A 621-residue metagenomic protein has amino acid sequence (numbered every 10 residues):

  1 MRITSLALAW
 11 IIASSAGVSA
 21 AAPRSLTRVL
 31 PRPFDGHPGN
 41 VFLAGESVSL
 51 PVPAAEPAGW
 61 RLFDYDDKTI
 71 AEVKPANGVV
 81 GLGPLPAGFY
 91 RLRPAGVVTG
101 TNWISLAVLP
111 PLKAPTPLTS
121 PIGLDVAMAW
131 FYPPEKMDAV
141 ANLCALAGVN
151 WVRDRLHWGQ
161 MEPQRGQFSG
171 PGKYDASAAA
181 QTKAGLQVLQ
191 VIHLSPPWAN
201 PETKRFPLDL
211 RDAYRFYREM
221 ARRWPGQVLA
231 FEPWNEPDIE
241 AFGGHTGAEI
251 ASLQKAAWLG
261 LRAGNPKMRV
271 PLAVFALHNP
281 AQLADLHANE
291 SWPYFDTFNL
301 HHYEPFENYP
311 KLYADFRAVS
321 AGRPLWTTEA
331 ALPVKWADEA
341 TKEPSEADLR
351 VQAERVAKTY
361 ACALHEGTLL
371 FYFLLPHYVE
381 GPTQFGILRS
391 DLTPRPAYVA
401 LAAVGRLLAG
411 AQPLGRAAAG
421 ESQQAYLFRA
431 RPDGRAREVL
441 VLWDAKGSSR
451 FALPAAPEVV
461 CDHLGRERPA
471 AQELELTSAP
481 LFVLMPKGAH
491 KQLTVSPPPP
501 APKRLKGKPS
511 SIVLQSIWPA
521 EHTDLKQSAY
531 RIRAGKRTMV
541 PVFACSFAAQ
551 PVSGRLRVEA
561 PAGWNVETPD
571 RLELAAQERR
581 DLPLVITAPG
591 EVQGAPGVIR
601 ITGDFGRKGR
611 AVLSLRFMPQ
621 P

Functional and structural regions predicted by a protein language model:
H37, Y65, A418-A456, H463: Carbohydrate-binding surface patches
E72-T116: Extended acidic/polar, glycine-enriched regions that form or flank non-catalytic beta-rich accessory modules
L82-A87, T587-Q593: Short, surface-exposed loop/turn segments at beta-strand-coil junctions that are enriched for proline with nearby
V98-N102, L493-S511, G590-P621: Terminal connector regions
L109-E219, E232: N-terminal substrate-binding region of glycoside hydrolase catalytic domains
Q164-R165, G172-K173, A199-F295, H302-S320 (+2 more regions): Active-site cleft segment of glycoside hydrolase catalytic domains centered on the general acid/base Glu
T368-L369, Y378, Q384-A436: Glycan-recognition and catalytic regions of carbohydrate-active enzymes
A470-L514: C-terminal beta-strand-rich structural cap/linker in extracellular carbohydrate-active enzymes
